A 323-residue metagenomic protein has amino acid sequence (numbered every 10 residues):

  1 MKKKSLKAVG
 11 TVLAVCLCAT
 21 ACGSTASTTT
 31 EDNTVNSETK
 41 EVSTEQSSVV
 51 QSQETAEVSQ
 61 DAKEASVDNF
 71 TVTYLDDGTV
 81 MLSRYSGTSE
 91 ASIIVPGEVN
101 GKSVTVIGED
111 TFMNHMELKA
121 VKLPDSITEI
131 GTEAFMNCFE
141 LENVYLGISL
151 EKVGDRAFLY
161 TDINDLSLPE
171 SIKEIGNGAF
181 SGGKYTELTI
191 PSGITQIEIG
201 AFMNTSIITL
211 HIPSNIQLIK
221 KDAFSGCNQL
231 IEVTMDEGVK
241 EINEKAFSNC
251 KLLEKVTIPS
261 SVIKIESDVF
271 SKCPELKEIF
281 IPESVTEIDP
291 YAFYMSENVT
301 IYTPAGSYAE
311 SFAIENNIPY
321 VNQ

Functional and structural regions predicted by a protein language model:
M1-G10: Bacterial N-terminal signal peptides that target proteins for export
K7, N69-T79, T88-T105, M116-E129 (+9 more regions): Structural signature of tandem-repeat unit edges
L13-C16: Processing junctions and N-termini across compartments
C18-A21: C-terminal motif of bacterial Sec signal peptides marking the signal peptidase cleavage site
G23-A26: Bacterial signal peptide processing site
E38-Y74: N-terminal low-complexity, Pro/Thr/Ser-rich intrinsically disordered segments that act as propeptides or flexible
M81-S83: Conserved functional micro-motifs across diverse proteins
G108-T111, G131-A134, G154-A157, G176-A179 (+5 more regions): Consensus positions within tandem repeat domains that build extended binding/scaffold surfaces
